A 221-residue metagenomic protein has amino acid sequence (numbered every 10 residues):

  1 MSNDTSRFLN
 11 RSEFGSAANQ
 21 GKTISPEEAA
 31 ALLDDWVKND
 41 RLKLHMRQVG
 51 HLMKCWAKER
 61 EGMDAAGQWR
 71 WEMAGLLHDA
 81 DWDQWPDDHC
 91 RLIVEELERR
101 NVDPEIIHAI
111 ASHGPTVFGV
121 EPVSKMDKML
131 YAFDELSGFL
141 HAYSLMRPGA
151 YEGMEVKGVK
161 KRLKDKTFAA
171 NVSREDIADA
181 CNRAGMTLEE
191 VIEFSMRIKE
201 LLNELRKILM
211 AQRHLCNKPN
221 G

Functional and structural regions predicted by a protein language model:
S2-W85: Acidic/His-rich, divalent-metal-binding segments that scaffold phosphate/diphosphate chemistry
I24, L44-Q48, D88, E105 (+4 more regions): Conserved active-site and cofactor/substrate-binding residues in soluble primary-metabolism enzymes
W56, E96, D176-A180, L201: Residues within well-ordered alpha helices
G62-M63, V102, M186: Helix N-cap/coil-helix junction residues
A66-F168, A178: Divalent metal-dependent catalytic cores for phosphoryl transfer on phosphate-bearing substrates
V156-K157, K164-V191, I208-L209: C-terminal binding/interaction regions
I192-M196, N203-A211: Charge-biased, low-complexity intrinsically disordered regions
